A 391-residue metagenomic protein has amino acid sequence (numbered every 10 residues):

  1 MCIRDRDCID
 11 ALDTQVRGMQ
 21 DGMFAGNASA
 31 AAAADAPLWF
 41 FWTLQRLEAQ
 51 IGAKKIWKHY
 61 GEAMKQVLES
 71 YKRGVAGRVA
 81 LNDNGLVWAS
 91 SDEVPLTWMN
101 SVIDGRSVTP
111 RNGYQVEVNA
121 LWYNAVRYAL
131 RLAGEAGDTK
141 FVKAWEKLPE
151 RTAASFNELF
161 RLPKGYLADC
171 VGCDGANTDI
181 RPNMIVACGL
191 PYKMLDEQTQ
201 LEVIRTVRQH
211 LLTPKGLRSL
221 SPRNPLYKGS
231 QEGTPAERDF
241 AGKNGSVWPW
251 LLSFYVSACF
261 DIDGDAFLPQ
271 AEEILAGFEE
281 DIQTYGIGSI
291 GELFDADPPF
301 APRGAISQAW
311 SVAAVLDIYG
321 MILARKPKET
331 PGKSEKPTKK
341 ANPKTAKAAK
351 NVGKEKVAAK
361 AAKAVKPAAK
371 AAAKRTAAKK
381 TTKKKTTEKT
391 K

Functional and structural regions predicted by a protein language model:
R4-L96, Q115-N119, Y123, S246-A271 (+2 more regions): Aromatic-rich carbohydrate-recognition surfaces in CAZymes
M19, H59, T206, H210 (+8 more regions): Compositionally biased, intrinsically disordered low-complexity segments
A25-P37, N100, D104-A120, A168-M194 (+3 more regions): Solvent-exposed loop and edge beta-strand segments that line ligand/cofactor-binding and catalytic clefts
K72, A76-D83, L121-Q231, E273 (+1 more regions): Catalytic cores of carbohydrate-active enzymes
W88, L96, R205-K215, L220-S230 (+2 more regions): Non-catalytic C-terminal accessory modules of carbohydrate-active enzymes
G113-E117, A125-R127, R325-K333: Mature extracytoplasmic enzyme cores
K333-K391: Intrinsically disordered, polybasic Lys/Arg-rich low-complexity tracts
